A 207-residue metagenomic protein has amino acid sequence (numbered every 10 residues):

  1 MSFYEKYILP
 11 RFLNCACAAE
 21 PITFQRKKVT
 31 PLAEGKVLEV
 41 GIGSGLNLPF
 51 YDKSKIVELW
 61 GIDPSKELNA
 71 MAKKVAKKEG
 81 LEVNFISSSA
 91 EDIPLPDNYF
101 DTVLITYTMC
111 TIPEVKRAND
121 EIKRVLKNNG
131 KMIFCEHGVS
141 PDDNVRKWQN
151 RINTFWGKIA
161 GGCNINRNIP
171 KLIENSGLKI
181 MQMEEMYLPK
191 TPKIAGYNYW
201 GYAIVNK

Functional and structural regions predicted by a protein language model:
A16-K36, L46-F50: Conserved alpha-helix/loop element of class I SAM-dependent methyltransferases that forms part of the SAM/SAH-binding
L38-V40, S44-D92: Class I SAM-dependent methyltransferase SAM/SAH-binding core
E91-V103: A short acidic, Gly/Pro-enriched loop at the edge of an enzyme's catalytic core that lines a small-molecule cofactor
D101-V115: A short SAM/SAH-binding and catalytic strip from SAM-dependent methyltransferases
K116-N128: A short glycine-rich, Lys/Arg-flanked "PGG" loop and its adjoining helix->strand segment in the class I
N129-H137: Conserved beta-strand signature within the Rossmann-like core of class I S-adenosyl-L-methionine
G161-G177: Short alpha-helix
L178, E185-K207: Core SAM-dependent methyltransferase catalytic element
